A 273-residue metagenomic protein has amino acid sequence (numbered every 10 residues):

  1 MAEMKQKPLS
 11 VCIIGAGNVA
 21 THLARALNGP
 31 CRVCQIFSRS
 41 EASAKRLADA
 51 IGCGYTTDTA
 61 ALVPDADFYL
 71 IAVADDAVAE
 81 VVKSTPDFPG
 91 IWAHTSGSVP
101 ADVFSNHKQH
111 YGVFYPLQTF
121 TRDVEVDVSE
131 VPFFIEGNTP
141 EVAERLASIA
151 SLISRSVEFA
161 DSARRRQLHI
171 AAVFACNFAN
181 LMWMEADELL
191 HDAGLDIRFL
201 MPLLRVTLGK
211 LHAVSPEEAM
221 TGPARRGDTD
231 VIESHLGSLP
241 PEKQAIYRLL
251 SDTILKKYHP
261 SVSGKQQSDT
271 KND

Functional and structural regions predicted by a protein language model:
M1-T56: NAD(P)+-binding Rossmann beta1-loop-alpha1 motif at the extreme N-terminus of oxidoreductases
K5, R198-D273: NAD(P)-dependent Rossmann-like dehydrogenase/reductase catalytic/cofactor-binding core
K7-L9, G90, V131: Nucleotide donor/acceptor-binding cores
F37, L70, A172-A175, A179 (+3 more regions): Amphipathic, non-transmembrane alpha-helical scaffold segments
E41-E125: Rossmann-like NAD(P)(H) cofactor-binding subdomain of soluble oxidoreductases
S43-A50, E125-I170, A175-H212, S263-K265: Internal alpha-helical scaffold of NAD(P)-dependent oxidoreductase catalytic cores
